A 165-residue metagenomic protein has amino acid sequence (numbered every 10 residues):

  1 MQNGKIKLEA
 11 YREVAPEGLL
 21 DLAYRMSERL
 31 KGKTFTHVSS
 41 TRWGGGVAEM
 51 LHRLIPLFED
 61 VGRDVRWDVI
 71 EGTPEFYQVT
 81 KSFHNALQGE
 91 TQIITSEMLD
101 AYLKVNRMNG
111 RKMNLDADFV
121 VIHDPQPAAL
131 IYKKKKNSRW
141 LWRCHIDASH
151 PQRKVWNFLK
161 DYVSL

Functional and structural regions predicted by a protein language model:
M1-L165: Catalytic cores of nucleotide-sugar-dependent glycosyltransferases that transfer UDP/GDP/TDP-activated
